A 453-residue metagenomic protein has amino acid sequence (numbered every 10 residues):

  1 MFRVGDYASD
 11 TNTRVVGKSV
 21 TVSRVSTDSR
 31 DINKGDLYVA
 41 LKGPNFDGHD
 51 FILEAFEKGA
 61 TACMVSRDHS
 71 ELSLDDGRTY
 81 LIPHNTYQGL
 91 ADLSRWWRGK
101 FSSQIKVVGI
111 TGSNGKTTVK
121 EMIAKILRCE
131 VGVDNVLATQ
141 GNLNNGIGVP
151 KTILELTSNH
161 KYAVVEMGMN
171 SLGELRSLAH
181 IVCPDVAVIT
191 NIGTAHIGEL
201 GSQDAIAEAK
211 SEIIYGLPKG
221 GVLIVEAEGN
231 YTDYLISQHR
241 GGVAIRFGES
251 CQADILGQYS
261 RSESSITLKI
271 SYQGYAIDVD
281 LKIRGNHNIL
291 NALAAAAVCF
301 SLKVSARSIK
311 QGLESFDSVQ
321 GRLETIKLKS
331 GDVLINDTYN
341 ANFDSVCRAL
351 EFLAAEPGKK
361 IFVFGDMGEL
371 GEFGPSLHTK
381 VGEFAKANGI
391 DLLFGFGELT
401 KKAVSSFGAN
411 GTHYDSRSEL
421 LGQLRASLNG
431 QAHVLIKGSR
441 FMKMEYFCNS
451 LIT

Functional and structural regions predicted by a protein language model:
M1-D92, R284, A354-G358, E383-F384 (+5 more regions): N-terminal leader/targeting and accessory segments in enzymes
G5-A8, Q88-L223, D233-R240, C299 (+2 more regions): Phosphate-binding loop of NTP-binding sites
V16-V25, L90-L93, N144-I147, M167-L172 (+5 more regions): Short gly/ser/thr-rich secondary-structure transition/capping motifs
S29-A40, K151-Y162, L350-G371: Mobile, glycine- and charge-enriched loop segments and immediately flanking short secondary-structure elements within
H69-L74, V188-V333, G358, E383-L392 (+1 more regions): Acidic, Mg2+-coordinating active-site environments of NTP-dependent enzymes
I110, Q320-E324, F441-F447: ATP-dependent carboxylate/acyl-activation modules
I206, N340-F396, K401-K402: AMP-binding/adenylate-forming catalytic core of the ANL superfamily
